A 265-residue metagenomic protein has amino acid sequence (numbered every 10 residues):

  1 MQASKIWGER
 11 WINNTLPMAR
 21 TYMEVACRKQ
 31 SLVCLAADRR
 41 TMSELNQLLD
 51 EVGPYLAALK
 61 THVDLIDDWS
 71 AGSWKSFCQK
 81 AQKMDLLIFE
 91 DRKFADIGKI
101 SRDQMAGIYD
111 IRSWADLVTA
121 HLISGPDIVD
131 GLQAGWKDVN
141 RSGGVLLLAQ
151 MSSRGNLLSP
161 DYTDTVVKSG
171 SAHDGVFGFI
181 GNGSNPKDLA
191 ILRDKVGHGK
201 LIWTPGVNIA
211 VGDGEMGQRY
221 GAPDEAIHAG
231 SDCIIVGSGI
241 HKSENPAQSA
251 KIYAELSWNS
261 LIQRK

Functional and structural regions predicted by a protein language model:
M1-F89, D96-I97, S113, L158-G178 (+5 more regions): Conserved N-terminal beta1-alpha1 strand-loop-helix module at the mouth
Q30-S31, A95-L201, A210-G212: Conserved anion-binding
L35, V118, G237: Residue-level signal for inorganic ion chemistry
H62, P205, V236-G239: Glycine-rich beta-strand-to-loop/alpha-helix junction loops that act as flexible
S73-R92, D138-V145, A190-I209, Y253-Q263: Alpha-helix-loop-beta-strand connector modules within alpha/beta enzyme cores
R102, E215, N245-S249: Histidine/acidic-residue-rich catalytic or RNA/ligand-binding cores of hydrolases and nuclease-related proteins
H228-K265: Alpha/beta catalytic cores of nucleotide-metabolism and tRNA/nucleoside-modifying enzymes
